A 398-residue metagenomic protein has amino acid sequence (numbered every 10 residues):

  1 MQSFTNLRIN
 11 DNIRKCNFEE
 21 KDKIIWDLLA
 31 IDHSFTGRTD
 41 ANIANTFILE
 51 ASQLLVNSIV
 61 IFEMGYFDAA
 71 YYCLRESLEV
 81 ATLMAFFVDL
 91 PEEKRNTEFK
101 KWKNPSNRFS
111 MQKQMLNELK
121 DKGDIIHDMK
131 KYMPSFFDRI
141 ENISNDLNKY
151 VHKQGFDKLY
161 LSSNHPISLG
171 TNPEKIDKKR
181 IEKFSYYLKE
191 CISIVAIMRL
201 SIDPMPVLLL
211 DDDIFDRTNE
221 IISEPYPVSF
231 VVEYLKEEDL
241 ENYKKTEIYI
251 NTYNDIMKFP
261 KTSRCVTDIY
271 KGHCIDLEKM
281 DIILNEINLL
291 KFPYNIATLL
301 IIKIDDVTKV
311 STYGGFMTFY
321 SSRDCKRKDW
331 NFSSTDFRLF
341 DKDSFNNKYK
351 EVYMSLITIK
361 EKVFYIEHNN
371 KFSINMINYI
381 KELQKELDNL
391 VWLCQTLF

Functional and structural regions predicted by a protein language model:
M1-F47: N-terminal, Lys/Arg-enriched amphipathic/low-complexity engagement segments that precede the first folded domain
M1-S3, V232-F398: Terminal, compositionally biased low-complexity regions
A30-I43, V56-I59, E63-D68, Y72-N145 (+2 more regions): Short non-catalytic regulatory patches outside canonical folded cores
F47-Q53: Helix-boundary capping/turn motifs
L49, D68, D138, E182-K189: A generic "alpha-helical surface" signal
D89-N96, L159-S162, L200-L210, I214: Structured alpha-helical bundle/scaffold domains in large eukaryotic membrane-trafficking regulators
I140-E174: A structured, mid-to-C-terminal "fold-capping" secondary-structure block
D146, S168-P227: Amphipathic, Lys/Arg-enriched alpha-helical patches that create a basic surface for binding polyanionic ligands
